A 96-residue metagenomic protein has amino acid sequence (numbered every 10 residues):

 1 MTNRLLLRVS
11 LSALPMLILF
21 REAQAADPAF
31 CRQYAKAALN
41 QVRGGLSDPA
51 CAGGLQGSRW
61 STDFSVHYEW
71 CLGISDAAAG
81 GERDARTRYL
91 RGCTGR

Functional and structural regions predicted by a protein language model:
M1-S10: Bacterial N-terminal signal peptides that target proteins for export
T2, P15-M16: Extracytoplasmic/lumenal soluble domains of exported proteins with redox or metal-associated functions
R8, P15, E82: Functionally constrained cores in energy, signaling, and assembly domains
S10-L11, E22: Intrinsic disorder/low-complexity segments in short proteins, especially the signal peptide and propeptide regions
L11-A13, T62: Compositionally biased regions
M16-E22: C-terminal segment of classical bacterial N-terminal signal peptides
A25-R96: Post-signal/leader-peptide non-cytosolic segments of secretory proteins
